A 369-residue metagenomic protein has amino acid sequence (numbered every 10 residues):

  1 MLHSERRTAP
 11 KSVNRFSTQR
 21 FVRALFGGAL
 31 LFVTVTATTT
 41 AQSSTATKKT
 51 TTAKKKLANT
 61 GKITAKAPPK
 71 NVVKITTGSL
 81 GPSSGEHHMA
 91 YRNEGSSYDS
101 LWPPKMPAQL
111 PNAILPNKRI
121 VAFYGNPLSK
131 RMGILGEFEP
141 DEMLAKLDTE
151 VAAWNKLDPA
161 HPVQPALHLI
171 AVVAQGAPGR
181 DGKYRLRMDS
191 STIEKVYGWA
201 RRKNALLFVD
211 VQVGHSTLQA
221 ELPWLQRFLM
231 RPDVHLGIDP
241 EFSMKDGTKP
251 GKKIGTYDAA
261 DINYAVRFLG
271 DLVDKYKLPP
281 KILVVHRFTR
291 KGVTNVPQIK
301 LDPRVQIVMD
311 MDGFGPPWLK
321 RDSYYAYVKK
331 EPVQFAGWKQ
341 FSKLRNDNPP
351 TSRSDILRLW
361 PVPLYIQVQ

Functional and structural regions predicted by a protein language model:
M1-Q19: N-terminal secretory signal peptides that target proteins for export/translocation
A24-T34: Bacterial N-terminal signal peptides
A37-S43: Boundary at the C-terminal end of the N-terminal hydrophobic targeting segment
Q42, K48-K49, A53-L186, P297 (+2 more regions): Alpha/beta catalytic barrel-like cores
A153-L157, P162-E241: Substrate-binding cleft of extracellular glycoside hydrolase catalytic domains
T192, L229-P240, A259-N263, R304-L319: Acidic, His- and aromatic-enriched active-site or binding-groove loops in soluble protein domains that engage sugars
V213-L218, K277-G292: Aromatic-lined carbohydrate-recognition surfaces of secreted/lumenal glycan-active proteins
H215-L236, K252-L278: Eukaryote-skewed repeat-based solenoidal scaffolds used as protein-protein interaction platforms, primarily
